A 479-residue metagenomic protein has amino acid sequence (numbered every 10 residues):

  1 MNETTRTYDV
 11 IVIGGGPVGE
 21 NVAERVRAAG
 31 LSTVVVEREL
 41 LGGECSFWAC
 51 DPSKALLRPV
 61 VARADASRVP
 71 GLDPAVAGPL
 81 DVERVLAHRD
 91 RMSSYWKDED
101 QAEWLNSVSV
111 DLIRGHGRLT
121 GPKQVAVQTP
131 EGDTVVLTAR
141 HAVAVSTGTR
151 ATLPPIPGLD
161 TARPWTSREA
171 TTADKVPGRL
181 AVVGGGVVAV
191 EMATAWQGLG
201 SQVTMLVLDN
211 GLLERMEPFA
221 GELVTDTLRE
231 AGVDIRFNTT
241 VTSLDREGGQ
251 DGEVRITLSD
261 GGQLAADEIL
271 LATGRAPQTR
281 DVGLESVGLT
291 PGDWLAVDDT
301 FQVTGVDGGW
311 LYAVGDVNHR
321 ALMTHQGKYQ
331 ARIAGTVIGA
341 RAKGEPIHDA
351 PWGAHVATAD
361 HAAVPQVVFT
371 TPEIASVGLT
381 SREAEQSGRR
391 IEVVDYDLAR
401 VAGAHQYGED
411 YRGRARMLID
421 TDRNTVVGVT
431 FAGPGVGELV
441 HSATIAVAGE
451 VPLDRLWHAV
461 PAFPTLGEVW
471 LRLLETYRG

Functional and structural regions predicted by a protein language model:
N2-G16, V176-G186: Beta1/beta-strand and adjacent pyrophosphate-binding region of the FAD-binding site in flavoprotein oxidoreductases
N2-R6, C45-V136, R140, M216-T242 (+2 more regions): N-terminal Rossmann-like dinucleotide/flavin-binding domain of flavoprotein oxidoreductases that bind FAD/FMN
R6-Y8, G132-A142, S259-E268, D307: Core beta-strand elements of the Rossmann-like FAD/NAD(P) dinucleotide-binding domain in flavoenzyme oxidoreductases
I11-E39, D51, A55, P59-A62 (+2 more regions): Flexible, glycine-rich terminal cap/loop adjacent to redox cofactors in electron-transfer oxidoreductases
C50, T147-Q202, I235, E285-D307: Glycine-rich dinucleotide-binding loop and its adjacent helix/turn
A75-V76, D111-R114, R118-P130, L199-D299 (+4 more regions): A Rossmann-like FAD-binding core segment of flavoenzymes
R91-D98, T172, P177-A181, V187-G248 (+4 more regions): Rossmann-like dinucleotide-binding cores of NAD(P)H-dependent redox enzymes
D160-V176, Q263-E345, D349-G353: FAD-site-proximal beta/loop scaffold in flavoenzymes
